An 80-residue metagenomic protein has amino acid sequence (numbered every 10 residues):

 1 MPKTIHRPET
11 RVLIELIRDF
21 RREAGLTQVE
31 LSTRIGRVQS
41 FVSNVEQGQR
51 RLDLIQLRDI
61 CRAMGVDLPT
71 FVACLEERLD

Functional and structural regions predicted by a protein language model:
M1-E23: A short, Lys/Arg-rich alpha-helix, primarily the initiator
V12, E23, Q49-L52, A63: Helix-turn-helix/winged-helix DNA-binding modules
E15-R34, D59: Short basic helix-loop element that most often maps to the first helix and adjoining turn of HTH DNA-binding modules
I17, L31-S32, V42-V45, F71: Conserved hydrophobic/aromatic packing and binding residues within compact polymer-binding modules
G36-L52: Recognition helix of helix-turn-helix/homeodomain-like DNA-binding domains that insert into the DNA major groove
I55-T70: DNA major-groove recognition helix of helix-turn-helix/homeodomain DNA-binding modules
T70-D80: Short amphipathic recognition helices of helix-turn-helix/homeodomain-type DNA-binding modules
